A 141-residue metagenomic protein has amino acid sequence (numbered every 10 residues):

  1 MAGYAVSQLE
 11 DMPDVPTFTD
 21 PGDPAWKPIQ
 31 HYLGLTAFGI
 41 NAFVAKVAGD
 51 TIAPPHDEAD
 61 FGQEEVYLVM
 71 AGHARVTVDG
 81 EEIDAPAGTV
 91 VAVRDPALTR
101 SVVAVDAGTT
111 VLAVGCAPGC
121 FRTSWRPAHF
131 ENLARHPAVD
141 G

Functional and structural regions predicted by a protein language model:
M1-D50, A128-H129, A134-G141: A short, N-terminal "cap"/entry segment at the start of jelly-roll beta-barrel domains of the cupin/DSBH fold
A37, Q63-V66, G108-T109: Short, surface-exposed beta-edge/turn micro-motifs
N41-F61, D95: Conserved short histidine dyad/triad with adjacent acidic residue
A45, A59-V76: Short, conserved beta-strand element in jelly-roll/cupin
G80-A97: Short acidic-glycine-tyrosine-enriched beta hairpin
D95-R122: Ligand-binding loop in jelly-roll beta-barrel domains
A117-L133: Short peripheral tails and domain-boundary helices/loops at the edges of structured domains
